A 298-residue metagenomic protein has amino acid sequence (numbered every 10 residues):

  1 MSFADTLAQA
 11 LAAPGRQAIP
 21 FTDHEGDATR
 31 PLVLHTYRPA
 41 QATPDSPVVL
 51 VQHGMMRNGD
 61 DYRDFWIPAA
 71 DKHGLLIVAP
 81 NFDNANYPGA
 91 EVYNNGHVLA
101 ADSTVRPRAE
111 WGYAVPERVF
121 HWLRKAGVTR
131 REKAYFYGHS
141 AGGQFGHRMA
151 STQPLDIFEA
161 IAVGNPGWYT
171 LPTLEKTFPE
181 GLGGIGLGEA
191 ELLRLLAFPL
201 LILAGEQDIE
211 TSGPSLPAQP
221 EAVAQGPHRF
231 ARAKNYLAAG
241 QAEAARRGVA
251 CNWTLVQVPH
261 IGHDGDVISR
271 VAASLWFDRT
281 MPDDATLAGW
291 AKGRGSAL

Functional and structural regions predicted by a protein language model:
M1-V48, N58-D61, K72, T104 (+12 more regions): A domain-start/cap signature at the N-terminus of enzymes
A42-P88, T170-L171, E210: Short substrate-entry loop that stabilizes the transition state in hydrolases
L50-Q52, G164, V258: Alpha/beta-hydrolase
H53, G138-R148: Glycine-rich nucleophile elbow surrounding the catalytic serine of serine-hydrolase chemistry
D83-E110, S215-L216: Cap/lid segment of the alpha/beta-hydrolase catalytic domain
E159-R246: The feature captures the conserved acid-bearing segment of alpha/beta-hydrolase catalytic domains
V258-D264: Histidine-bearing beta->alpha loop at or near hydrolase active sites
V267-W276: Post-His helix in hydrolase/transferase enzymes
